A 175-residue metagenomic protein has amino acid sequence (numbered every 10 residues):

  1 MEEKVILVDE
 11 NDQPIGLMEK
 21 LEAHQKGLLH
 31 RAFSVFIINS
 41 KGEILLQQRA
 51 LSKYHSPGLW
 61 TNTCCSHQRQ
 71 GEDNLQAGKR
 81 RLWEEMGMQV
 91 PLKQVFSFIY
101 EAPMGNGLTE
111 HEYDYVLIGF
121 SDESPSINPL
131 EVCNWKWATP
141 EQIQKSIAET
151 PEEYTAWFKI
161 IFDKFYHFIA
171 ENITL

Functional and structural regions predicted by a protein language model:
M1-S34, S40: Acidic, metal-coordinating catalytic segment for phosphate/diphosphate chemistry, firing primarily on the Nudix
V5, E43-I44, W135-K136: A residue-level structural signature of the nucleotidyltransferase/glycosyltransferase Rossmann-like core
L21, G58, F96-E101, L108-L175: Nudix hydrolase/Nudix homology domain
E22-F33, S40-R80: Conserved Nudix-box catalytic region and its N-terminal flanking loop in Nudix hydrolases and closely related
V35, C64, Q94, Y115-L117: A structural signal for short, well-ordered beta-strand segments
E85: Short alpha-helical functional segments enriched in proximate histidine and acidic residues
Q89-S97: A short coil-to-beta-strand element that immediately follows conserved catalytic motifs
